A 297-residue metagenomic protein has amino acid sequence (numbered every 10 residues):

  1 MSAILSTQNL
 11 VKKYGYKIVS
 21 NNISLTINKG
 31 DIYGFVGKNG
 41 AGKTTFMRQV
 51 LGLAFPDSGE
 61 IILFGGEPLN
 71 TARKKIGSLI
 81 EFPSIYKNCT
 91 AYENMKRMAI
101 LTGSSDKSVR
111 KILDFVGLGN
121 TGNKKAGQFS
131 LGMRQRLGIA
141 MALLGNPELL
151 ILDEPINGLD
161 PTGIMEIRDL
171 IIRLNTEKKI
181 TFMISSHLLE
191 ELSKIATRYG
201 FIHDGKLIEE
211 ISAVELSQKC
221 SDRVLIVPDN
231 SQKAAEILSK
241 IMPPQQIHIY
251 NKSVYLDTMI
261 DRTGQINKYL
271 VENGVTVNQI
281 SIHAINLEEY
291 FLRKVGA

Functional and structural regions predicted by a protein language model:
M1-L5, G296-A297: Short, Lys/Arg-enriched, disordered terminal segments
A3-L5, K12-I184, L189-H203, L207-E209: ABC transporter nucleotide-binding domains
R97, K111, E236, K268 (+1 more regions): Surface-exposed charge patches
T102, S186, P228, I260 (+1 more regions): Short loop or secondary-structure boundary microenvironments that flank and position key functional residues
R168-D257: ABC transporter nucleotide-binding domain
T258-A297: C-terminal coupling/interaction segments
